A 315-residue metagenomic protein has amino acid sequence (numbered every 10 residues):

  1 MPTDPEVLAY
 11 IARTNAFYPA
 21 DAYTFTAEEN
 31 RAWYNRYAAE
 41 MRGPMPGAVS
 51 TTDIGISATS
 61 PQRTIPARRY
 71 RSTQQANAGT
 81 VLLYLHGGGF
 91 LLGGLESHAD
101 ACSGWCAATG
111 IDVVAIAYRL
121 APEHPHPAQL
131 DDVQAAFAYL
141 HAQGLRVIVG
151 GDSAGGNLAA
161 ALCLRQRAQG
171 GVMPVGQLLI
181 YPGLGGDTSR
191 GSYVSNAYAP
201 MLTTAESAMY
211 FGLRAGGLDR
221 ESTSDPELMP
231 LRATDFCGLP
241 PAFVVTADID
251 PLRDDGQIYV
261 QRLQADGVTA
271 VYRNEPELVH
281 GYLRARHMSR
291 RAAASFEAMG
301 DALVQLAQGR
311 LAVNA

Functional and structural regions predicted by a protein language model:
M1-S72, R220, Q308-A315: A glycine/proline-hinged amphipathic helix-loop "lid/cap" segment that gates access to hydrophobic ligand pockets
A78-G87: Short beta-strand element of the alpha/beta-hydrolase
G94-L95, A101-C102, V114-R146, H287-A292: Catalytic nucleophile-loop/oxyanion-hole region of alpha/beta-hydrolase and closely related hydrolase-like folds
V149-G151, I180, E275: Short beta-strand immediately N-terminal to the catalytic nucleophile in serine-hydrolase-like folds
G151, G155, A159: Gly/Ala-rich beta-loop-alpha elbow adjacent to hydrolase catalytic centers
L164-S222: Hydrolase active-site cap/lid region
V244-T246: Short beta-strand/loop motif that positions the catalytic acidic residue of the alpha/beta-hydrolase fold
S289-A315: Catalytic active-site module of serine/aspartate enzymes centered on a nucleophile-bearing elbow/loop
